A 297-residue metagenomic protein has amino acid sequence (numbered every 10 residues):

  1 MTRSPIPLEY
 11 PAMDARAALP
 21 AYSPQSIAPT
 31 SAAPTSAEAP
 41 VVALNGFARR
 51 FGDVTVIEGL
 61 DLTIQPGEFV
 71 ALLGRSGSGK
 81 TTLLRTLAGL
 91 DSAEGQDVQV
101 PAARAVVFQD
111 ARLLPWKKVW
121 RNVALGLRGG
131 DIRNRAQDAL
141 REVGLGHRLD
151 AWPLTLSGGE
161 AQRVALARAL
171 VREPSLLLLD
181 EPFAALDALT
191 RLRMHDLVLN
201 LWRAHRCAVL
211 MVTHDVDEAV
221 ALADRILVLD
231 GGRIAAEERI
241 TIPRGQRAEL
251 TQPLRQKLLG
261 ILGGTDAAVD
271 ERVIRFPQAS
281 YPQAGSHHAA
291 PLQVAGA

Functional and structural regions predicted by a protein language model:
V42, I57-G59: Conserved structural motif at the start of ABC-family nucleotide-binding domains
L73-R75: The feature captures the beta-strand-to-loop junction immediately N-terminal to the Walker
A88: Helix-to-loop junction immediately C-terminal to a conserved catalytic motif
W152-L156, E160: Conserved ABC ATPase signature
L166: Hydrophobic anchor residue at the start of the ABC signature
V171-S175: A short, proline-enriched helix->beta-strand linker immediately N-terminal to the Walker B motif in ABC-type P-loop
G231-K257: Conserved beta-strand-loop-alpha-helix hinge in the C-terminal portion of ABC ATPase nucleotide-binding domains
